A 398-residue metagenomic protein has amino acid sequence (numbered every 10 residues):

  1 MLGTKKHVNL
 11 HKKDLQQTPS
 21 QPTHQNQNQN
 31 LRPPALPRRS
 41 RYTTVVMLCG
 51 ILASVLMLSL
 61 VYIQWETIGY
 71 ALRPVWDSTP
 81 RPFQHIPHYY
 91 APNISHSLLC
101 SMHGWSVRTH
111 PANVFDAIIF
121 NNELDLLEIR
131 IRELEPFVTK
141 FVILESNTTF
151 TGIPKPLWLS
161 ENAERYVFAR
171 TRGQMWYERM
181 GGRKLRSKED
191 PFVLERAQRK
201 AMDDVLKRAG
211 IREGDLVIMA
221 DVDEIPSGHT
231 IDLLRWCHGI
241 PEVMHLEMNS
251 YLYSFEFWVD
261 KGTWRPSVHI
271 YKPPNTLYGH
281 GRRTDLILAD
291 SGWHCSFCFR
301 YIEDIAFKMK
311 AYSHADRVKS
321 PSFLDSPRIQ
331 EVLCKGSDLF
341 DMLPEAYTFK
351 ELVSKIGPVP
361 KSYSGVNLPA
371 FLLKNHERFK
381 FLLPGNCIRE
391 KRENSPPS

Functional and structural regions predicted by a protein language model:
L2-F115, E123, E345-S398: Juxtamembrane luminal stem/stalk of type II transmembrane Golgi/ER carbohydrate-processing enzymes
L98-P111, T148-M219, H229, L368 (+2 more regions): Active-site-proximal specificity loops/subdomain of glycosyltransferases
P111, F115-R132, P136, S146-T148: Active-site beta-to-alpha loop of glycosyltransferases that engages the nucleotide-sugar donor
F115, I119, E123, R130 (+2 more regions): C-terminal, well-structured subdomains that either form a transmembrane helix-short loop-helix hairpin in multi-pass
S146-F150, N249-L252: Short beta-alpha junction loops
D190-F192, E224-D341: Conserved catalytic core of nucleotide-sugar-dependent glycosyltransferases
